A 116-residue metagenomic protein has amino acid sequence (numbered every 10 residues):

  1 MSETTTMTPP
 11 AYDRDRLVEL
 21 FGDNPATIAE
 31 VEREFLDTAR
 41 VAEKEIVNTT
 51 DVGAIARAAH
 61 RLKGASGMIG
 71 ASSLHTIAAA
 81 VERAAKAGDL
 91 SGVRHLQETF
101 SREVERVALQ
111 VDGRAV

Functional and structural regions predicted by a protein language model:
M1-P9: Intrinsically disordered or compositionally simple regulatory linkers and C-terminal tails in signal-transduction
A11-Y12, T76: A generic alpha-helix surface/boundary motif
Y12-R61, S91-R114: Long, amphipathic alpha-helical coiled-coil segments characteristic of histidine-phosphotransfer scaffolds
G53-R57, S66-A87, G92, T99: Short, well-ordered alpha-helical segments that carry or flank key catalytic/ligand-binding motifs at enzyme/regulatory
I69-T76, A108-Q110, R114-V116: Short, charge-rich amphipathic alpha-helical segments embedded in non-transmembrane helical bundles/solenoids
